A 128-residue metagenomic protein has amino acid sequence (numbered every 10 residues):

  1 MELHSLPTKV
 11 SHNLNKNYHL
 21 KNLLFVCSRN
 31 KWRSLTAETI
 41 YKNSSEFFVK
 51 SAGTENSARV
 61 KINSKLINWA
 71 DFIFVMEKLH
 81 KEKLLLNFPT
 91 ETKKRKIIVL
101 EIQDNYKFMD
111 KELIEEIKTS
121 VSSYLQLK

Functional and structural regions predicted by a protein language model:
E2-N13, F88-K128: Phosphate-binding/catalytic loops
E2-W69, E82, K118-L127: Conserved active-site segments centered on acidic
L66-I102: Mid-chain, well-packed structural core segment of small domains
